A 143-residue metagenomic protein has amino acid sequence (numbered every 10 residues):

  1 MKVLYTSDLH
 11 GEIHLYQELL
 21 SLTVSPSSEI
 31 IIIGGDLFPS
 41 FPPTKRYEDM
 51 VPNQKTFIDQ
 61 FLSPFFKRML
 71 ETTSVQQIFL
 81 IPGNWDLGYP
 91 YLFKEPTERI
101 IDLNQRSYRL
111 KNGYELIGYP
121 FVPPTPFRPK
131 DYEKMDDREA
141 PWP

Functional and structural regions predicted by a protein language model:
M1-H10, G113-V122: Active-site-proximal beta-strand elements of phosphoester/diester hydrolases
S7, P82, P141: Single, functionally critical "micro-switch" positions that shape active/binding sites and transmembrane helices
I13-K111: Core catalytic region of metal-dependent phosphoesterases/phosphodiesterases, especially metallo-beta-lactamase-like
Y114-P143: Active-site-proximal loop/helix segment associated with metal-binding centers of metalloenzymes
